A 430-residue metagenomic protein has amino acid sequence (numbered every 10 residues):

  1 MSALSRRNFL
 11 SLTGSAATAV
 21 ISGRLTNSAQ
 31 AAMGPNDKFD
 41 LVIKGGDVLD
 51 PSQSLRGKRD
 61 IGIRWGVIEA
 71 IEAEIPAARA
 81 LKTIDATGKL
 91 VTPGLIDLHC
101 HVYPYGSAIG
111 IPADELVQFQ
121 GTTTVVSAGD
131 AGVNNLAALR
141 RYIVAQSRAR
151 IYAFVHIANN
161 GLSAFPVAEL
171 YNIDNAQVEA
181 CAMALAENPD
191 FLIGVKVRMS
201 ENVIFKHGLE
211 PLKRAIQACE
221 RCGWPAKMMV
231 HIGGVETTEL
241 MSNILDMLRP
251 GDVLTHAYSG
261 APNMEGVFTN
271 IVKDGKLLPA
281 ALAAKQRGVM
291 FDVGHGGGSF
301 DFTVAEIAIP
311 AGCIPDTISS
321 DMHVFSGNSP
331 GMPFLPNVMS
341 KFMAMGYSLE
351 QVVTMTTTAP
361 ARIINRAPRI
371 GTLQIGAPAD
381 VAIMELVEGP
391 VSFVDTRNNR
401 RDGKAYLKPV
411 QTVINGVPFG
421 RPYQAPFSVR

Functional and structural regions predicted by a protein language model:
M1-A17: N-terminal secretory signal peptides and thylakoid transit peptides that target proteins across membranes
R24-N27, A32-V42, D47-T92: Histidine-rich, glycine-flanked metal-binding segment
G46, P378-R430: C-terminal cap of metal-dependent C-N hydrolases
A78, T83-Q146: Metal-associated gating/positioning segment near the N- to mid-region
H101-Y103, D130-A131, H156-N160, V197-N202 (+4 more regions): Active-site beta-loop-alpha junctions enriched in small/polar residues
Q120-V126, D130-A131, Q146-I173, K196-V203: Metal-cofactor-binding active-site regions of metalloenzymes
A176-F291, S299-D316: Histidine/acidic residue-rich metal-binding segments in metalloenzymes
T303-L386: His/Asp/Glu-enriched, well-ordered alpha-helical/loop segment that forms or immediately abuts the divalent-metal
